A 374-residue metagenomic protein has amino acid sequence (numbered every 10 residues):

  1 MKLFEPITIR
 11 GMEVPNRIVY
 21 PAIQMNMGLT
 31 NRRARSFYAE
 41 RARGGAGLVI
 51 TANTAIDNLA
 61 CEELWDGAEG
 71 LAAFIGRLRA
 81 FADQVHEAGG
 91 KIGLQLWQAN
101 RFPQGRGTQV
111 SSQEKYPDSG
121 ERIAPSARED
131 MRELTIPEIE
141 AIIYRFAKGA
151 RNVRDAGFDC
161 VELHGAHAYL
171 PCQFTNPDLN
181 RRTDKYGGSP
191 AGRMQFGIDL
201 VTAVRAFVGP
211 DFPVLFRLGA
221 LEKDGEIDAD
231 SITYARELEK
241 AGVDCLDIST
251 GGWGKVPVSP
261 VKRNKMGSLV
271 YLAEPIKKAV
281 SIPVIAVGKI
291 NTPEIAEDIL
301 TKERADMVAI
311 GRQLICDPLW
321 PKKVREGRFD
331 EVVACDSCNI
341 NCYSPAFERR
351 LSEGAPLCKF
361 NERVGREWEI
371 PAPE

Functional and structural regions predicted by a protein language model:
M1-E374: Flavin-dependent oxidoreductase catalytic cores
